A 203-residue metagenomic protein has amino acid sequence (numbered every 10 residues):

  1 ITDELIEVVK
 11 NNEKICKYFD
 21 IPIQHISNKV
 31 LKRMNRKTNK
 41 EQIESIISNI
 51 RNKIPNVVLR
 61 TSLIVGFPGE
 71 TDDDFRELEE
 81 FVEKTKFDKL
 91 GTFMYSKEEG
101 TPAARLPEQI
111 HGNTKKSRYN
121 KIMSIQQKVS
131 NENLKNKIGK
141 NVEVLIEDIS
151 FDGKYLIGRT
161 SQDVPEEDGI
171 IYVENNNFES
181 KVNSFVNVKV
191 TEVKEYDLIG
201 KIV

Functional and structural regions predicted by a protein language model:
I1-K89, K97-T114: Conserved non-cysteine loop/helix-boundary elements of the Radical SAM core domain that shape
F19-I21, L90, V144, K189-V190: OB-fold and OB-like beta-barrel modules that bind single-stranded nucleic acids
R105-V203: Terminal RNA-binding accessory module
